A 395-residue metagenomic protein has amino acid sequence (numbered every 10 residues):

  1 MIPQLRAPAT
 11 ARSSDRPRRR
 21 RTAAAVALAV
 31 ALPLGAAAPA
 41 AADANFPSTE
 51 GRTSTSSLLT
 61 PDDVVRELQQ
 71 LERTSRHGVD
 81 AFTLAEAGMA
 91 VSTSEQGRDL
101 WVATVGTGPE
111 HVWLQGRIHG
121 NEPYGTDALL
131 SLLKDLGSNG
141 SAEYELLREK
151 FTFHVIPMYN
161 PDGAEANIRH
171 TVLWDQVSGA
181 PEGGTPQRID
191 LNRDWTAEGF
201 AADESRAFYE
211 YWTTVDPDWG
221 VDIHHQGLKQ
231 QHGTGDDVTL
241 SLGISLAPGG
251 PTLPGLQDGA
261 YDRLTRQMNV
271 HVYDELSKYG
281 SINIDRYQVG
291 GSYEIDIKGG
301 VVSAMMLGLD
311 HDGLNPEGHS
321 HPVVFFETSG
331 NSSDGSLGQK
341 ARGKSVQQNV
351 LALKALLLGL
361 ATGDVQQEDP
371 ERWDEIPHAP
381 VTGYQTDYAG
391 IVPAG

Functional and structural regions predicted by a protein language model:
M1-A42: Secretory targeting and sorting signals
P3, R20-A25, D43-L59, T213-D218 (+2 more regions): C-terminal accessory segments enriched in acidic
S56-V112: Soluble metallo-hydrolase cores and metallopeptidase-like ectodomains found primarily in the secretory/periplasmic
H77-F82, Q96-L100, G108-H111, E149-H154 (+2 more regions): Loop/turn elements at helix/coil->beta-strand transitions in domains of secreted/extracellular proteins
G97-L100, H170-D175, A304-G313: Alpha-helical scaffolding within the catalytic cores of extracellular/periplasmic polymer-degrading hydrolases
W101-A103, H111-Q115, H154-P157, D190-N192 (+3 more regions): Structural recognition of the beta-strand scaffold that forms the well-ordered cores of secreted hydrolase catalytic
P109, P123-R263: Active-site/substrate-binding loop(s) of hydrolase catalytic cores
